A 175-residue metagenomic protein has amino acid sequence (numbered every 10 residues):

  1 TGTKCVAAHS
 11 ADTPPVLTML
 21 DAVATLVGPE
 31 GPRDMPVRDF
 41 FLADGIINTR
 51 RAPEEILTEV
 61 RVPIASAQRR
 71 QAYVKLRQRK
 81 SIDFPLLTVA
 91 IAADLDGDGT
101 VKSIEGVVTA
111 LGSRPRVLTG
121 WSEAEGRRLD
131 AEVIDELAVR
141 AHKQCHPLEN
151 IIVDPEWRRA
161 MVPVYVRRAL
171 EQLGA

Functional and structural regions predicted by a protein language model:
T1-A175: C-terminal structural segment of proteins
